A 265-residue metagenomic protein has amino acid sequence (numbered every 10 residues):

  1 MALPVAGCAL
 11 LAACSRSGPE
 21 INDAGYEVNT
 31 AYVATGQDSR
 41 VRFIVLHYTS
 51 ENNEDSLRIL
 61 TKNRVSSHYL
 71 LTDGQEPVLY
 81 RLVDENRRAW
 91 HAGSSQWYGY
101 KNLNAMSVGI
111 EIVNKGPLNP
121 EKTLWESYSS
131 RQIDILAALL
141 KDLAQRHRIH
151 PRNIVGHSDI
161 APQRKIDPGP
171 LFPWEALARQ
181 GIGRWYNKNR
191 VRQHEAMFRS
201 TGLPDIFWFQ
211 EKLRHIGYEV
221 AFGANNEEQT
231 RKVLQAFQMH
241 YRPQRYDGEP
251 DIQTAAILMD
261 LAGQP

Functional and structural regions predicted by a protein language model:
M1-L3: Bacterial N-terminal signal peptides that target proteins for export
L11-A13: C-terminal motif of bacterial Sec signal peptides marking the signal peptidase cleavage site
G18-Q37, R42-R152: Active-site-adjacent loop/helix surface patches within enzyme catalytic domains that shape the substrate-binding cleft
Y32, L57, Q96-G99, P120-R131 (+4 more regions): Second-shell loop/turn segments in exported
G36, L70-L71, P170-Q193: Acidic, His- and aromatic-enriched active-site or binding-groove loops in soluble protein domains that engage sugars
R64-V65, G74, R131-D142, F172 (+4 more regions): Extracytoplasmic/secreted proteins, especially bacterial periplasmic and envelope-associated proteins
I149-R164: Acidic/histidine-rich, metal-coordinating catalytic segments
M197-L261: Short acidic, glycine/serine/threonine-rich helix-capping segments at coil-helix boundaries
